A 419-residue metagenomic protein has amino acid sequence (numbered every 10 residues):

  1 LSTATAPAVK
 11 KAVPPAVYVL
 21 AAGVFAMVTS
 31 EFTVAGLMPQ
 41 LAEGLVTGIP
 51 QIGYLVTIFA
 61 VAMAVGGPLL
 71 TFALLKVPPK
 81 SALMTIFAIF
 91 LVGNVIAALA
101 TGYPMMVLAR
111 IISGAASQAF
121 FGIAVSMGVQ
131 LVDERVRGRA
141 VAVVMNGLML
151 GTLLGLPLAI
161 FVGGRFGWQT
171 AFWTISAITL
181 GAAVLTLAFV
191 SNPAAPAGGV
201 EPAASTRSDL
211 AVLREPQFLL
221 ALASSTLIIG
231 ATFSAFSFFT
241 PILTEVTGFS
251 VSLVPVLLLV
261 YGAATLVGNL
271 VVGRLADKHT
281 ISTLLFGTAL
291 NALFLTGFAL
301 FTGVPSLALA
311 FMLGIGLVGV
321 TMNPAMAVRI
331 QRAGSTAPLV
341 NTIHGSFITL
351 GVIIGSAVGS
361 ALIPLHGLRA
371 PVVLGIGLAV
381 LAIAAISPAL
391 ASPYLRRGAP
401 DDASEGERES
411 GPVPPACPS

Functional and structural regions predicted by a protein language model:
V46, P78, L99-M105, A116 (+2 more regions): Helix-breaking motifs and short loop linkers at transmembrane-helix boundaries and internal kinks in secondary membrane
V65-P104: Conserved MFS/SLC helix-loop-helix module at the cytosolic interface between two early adjacent transmembrane helices
G66-P79, G268-T280, I363: Helix-to-loop junctions at the C-terminal end of transmembrane segments in multipass secondary transporters
G93-I96, P104-S113, S306-G314: Paired small-residue
A109-M149: Cytoplasmic helix-loop-helix junction between adjacent transmembrane helices in 12-TM secondary transporters
F120-V132, V320-G334: Intracellular juxtamembrane helix-capping segments at the cytosolic ends of symmetry-related transmembrane helices
S282-M326: C-terminal transmembrane helical hairpin of 12-TM major facilitator-type secondary transporters
R332-L368, G375: A late C-terminal transmembrane helix in Major Facilitator Superfamily
